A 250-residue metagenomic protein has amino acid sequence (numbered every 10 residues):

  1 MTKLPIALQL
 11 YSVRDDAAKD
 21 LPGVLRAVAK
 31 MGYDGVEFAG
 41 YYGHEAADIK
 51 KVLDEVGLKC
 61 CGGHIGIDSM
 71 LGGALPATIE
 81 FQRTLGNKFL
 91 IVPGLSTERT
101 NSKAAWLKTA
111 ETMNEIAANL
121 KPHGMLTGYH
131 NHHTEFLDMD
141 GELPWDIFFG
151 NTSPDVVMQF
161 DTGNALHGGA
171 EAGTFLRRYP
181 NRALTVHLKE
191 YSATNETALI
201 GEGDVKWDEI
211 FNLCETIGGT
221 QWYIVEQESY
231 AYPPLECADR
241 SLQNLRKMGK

Functional and structural regions predicted by a protein language model:
M1-K88, V157, Q243-K250: N-terminal pre-domain/capping segments
R14-K19, G35-D48, G66-A74, T97-N101 (+4 more regions): Acidic-and-aromatic substrate-binding clefts and catalytic sites of carbohydrate-active enzymes
L25, V36, A118-F211: Acidic/histidine-rich catalytic cores of soluble enzymes
M31, L85, N181, I217-G218: Structural motif
E37, G62-H64, I91, G128 (+2 more regions): Conserved beta-strand positions in the central sheet of alpha/beta enzyme cores
K50-I65, M113-I116, L120, D146-S153: Alpha-helix-loop-beta-strand connector modules within alpha/beta enzyme cores
L71-T112: Glycine/small-residue-rich loop that forms an oxyanion/phosphate-binding "nest" at active or ligand-binding sites
E142-N151, D155, L235-K250: Short, electropositive alpha-helical surface patch
